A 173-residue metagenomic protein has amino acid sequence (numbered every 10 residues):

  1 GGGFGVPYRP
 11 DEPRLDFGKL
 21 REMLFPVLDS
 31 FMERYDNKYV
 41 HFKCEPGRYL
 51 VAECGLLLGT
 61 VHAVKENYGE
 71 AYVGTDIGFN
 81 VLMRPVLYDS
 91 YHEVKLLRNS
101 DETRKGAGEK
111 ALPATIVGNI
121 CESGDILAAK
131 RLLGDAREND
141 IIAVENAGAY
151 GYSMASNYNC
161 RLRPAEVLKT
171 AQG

Functional and structural regions predicted by a protein language model:
G1-P7, C44-R48: Glycine-rich beta-strand-to-loop/alpha-helix junction loops that act as flexible
V6-R9, K65: A short acidic, helix-capping loop that chelates divalent metal ions and anchors anionic groups
R9, P13-R21, C160-V167: C-terminal helical cap(s) of enzyme catalytic domains, especially alpha/beta-barrels
L15-M32, A128-A143: Acidic/histidine-enriched ion/cofactor-binding microenvironments in catalytic or ligand-binding pockets
N37-G173: Charged (often Lys/Glu-rich) extended helix/loop segments that serve as interaction or gating elements
